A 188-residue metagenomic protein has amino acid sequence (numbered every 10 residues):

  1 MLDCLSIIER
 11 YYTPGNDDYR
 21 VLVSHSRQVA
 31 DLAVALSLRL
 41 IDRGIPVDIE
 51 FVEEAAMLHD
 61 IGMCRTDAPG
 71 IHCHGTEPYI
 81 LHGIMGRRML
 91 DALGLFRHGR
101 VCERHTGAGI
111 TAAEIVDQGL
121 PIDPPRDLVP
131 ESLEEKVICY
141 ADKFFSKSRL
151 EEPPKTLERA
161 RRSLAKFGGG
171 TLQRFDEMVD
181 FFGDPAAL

Functional and structural regions predicted by a protein language model:
M1-Y79: Acidic/His-rich, divalent-metal-binding segments that scaffold phosphate/diphosphate chemistry
E9, V34-S37, G86-R88, E158-R161: Amphipathic alpha-helical segments within well-ordered protein domains
R27, D31, F96, D180-G183: Generic structural signal for well-ordered, non-transmembrane alpha-helical segments in soluble/cytosolic regions
L32-A35, K143, E177, F181: Alpha-helical scaffold segments in carbohydrate-active enzymes
L38, S146-R149, A187: Charged/polar positions within long, soluble alpha-helices
I45-E151, L157: Divalent metal-dependent catalytic cores for phosphoryl transfer on phosphate-bearing substrates
P125-V129, R162, L172: Acidic/polar short surface loop at catalytic or gating sites that assists cofactor/ion binding and chemistry
S163-L188: Charged phosphate-binding loop/patch that engages nucleotide di/tri-phosphates or the phosphate backbone of nucleic
